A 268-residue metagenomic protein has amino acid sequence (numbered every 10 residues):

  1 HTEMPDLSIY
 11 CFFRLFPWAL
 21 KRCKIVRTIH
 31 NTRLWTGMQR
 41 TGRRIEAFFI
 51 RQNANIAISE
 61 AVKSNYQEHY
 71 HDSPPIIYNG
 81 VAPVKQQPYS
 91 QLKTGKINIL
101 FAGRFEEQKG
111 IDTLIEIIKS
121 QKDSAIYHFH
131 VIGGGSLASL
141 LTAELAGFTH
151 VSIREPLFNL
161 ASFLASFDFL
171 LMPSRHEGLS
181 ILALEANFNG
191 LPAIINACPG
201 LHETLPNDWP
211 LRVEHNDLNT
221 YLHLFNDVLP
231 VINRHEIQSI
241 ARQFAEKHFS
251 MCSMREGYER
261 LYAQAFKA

Functional and structural regions predicted by a protein language model:
H1-S8, I29: Short His-centered aromatic/hydrophobic patch
M38-N55: Membrane-proximal helix-turn-helix segments that form the acceptor-binding/catalytic region of lipid-linked
I50-Q86: Donor nucleotide-sugar binding/catalytic pocket of nucleotide-sugar-dependent glycosyltransferases
I97, F101-S120, S136-L140, L184: A conserved mid-protein helix/loop that constitutes part of the nucleotide-sugar donor-binding site
P156, R175: Aromatic "clamp/platform" in nucleotide-sugar-dependent glycosyltransferases that forms part of the donor/acceptor
P192-I195: Short hydrophobic beta-strand element within catalytic cores of glycosyltransferases and related nucleotide-activated
N207-N219, D227-I232: Conserved acidic donor-binding segment of nucleotide-sugar-dependent glycosyltransferases
N233-H248: A short, well-ordered alpha-helix in the C-terminal region of glycosyltransferases
